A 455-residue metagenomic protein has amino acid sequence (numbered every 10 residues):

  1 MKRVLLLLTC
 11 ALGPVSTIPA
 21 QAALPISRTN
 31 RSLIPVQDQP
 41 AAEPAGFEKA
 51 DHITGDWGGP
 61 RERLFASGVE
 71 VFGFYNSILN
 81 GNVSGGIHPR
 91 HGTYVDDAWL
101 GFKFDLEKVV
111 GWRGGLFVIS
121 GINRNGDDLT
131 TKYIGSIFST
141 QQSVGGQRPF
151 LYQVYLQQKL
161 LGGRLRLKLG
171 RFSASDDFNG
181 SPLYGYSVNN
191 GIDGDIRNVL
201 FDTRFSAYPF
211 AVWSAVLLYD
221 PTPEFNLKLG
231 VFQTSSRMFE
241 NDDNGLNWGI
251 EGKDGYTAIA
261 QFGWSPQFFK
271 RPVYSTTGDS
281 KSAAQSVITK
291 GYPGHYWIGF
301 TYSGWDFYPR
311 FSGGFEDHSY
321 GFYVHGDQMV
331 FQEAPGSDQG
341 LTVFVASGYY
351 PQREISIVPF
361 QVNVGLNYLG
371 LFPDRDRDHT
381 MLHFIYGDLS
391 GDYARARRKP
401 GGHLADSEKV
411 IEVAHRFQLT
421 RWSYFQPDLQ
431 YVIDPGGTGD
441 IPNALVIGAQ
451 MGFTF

Functional and structural regions predicted by a protein language model:
L7-C10, I18-I78, G111, K281: N-terminal periplasmic/intermembrane-space "pro-region" immediately following the signal or transit peptide
T54-V71, D105-F117, L161-R164, E224 (+4 more regions): Short loop/turn motifs that connect adjacent beta-strands in outer-membrane beta-barrel proteins
E62-L64, S77, F104-K108, Q158-L160 (+8 more regions): Residue-level signature of outer-membrane beta-barrel architecture
S77-G81, G121-D127, R171-S175, V231-S235 (+7 more regions): Transmembrane beta-strands of outer-membrane beta-barrel pores
H91, V95-S236, S356-A396: Outer membrane beta-barrel
N198-E333, D338-P351, I357, Y368: Signature for the C-terminal beta-barrel architecture of outer-membrane proteins
D242, L246-W248, Q261-S265, G299-E316 (+2 more regions): Outer membrane beta-barrel transmembrane domains
N443-F455: Outer-membrane beta-barrel "beta-signal"
